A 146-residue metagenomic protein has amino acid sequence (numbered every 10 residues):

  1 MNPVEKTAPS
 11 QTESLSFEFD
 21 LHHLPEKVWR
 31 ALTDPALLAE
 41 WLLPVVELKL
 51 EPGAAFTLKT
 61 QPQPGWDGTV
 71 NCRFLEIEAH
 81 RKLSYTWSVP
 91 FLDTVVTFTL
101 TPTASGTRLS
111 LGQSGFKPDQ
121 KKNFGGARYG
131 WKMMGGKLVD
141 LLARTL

Functional and structural regions predicted by a protein language model:
M1-E47: Hydrophobic ligand-binding cavity/cleft-lining segments
E26, R30, E76, T103-S105 (+3 more regions): Replace "anionic and nucleotidyl ligands
W29-L32, W41, W87, R128-K132: Tryptophan-centric aromatic hotspots in well-structured domains and transmembrane helices
T33-D34, A79, A143: Residues at helix-coil transition
V46-E47, P52, T57, P62-G106 (+2 more regions): Hydrophobic-ligand binding "helix-grip"
S114-L146: A conserved amphipathic terminal alpha-helix motif
